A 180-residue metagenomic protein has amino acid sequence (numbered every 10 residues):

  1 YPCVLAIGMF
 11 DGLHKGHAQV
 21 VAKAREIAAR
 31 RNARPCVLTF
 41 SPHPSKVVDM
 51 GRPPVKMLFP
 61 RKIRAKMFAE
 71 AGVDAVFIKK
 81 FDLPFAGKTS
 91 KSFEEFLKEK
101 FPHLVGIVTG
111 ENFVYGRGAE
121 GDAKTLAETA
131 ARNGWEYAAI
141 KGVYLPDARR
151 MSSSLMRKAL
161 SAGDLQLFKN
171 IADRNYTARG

Functional and structural regions predicted by a protein language model:
Y1-G180: Nucleotidyltransferase catalytic core that binds NTPs
